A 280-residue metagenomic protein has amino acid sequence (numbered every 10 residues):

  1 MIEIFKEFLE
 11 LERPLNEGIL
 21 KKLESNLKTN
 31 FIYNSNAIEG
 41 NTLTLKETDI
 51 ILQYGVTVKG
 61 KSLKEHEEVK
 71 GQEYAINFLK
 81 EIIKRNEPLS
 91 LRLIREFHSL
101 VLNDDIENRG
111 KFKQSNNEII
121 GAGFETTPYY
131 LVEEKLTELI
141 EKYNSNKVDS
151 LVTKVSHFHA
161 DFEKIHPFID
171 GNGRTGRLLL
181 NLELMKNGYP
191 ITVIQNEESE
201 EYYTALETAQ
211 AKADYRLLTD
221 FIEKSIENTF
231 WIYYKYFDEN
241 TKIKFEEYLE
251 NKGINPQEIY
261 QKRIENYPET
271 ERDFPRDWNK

Functional and structural regions predicted by a protein language model:
M1-D170, R174-K280: FIC/Doc superfamily catalytic core
